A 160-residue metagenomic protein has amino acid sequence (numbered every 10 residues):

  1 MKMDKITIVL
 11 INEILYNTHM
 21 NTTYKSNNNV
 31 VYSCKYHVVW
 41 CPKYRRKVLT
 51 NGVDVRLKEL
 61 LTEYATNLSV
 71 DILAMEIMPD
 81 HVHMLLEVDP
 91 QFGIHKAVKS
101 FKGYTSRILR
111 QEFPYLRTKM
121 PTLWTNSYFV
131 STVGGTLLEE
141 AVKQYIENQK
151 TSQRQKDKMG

Functional and structural regions predicted by a protein language model:
M1-G160: Basic nucleic-acid-binding interfaces
